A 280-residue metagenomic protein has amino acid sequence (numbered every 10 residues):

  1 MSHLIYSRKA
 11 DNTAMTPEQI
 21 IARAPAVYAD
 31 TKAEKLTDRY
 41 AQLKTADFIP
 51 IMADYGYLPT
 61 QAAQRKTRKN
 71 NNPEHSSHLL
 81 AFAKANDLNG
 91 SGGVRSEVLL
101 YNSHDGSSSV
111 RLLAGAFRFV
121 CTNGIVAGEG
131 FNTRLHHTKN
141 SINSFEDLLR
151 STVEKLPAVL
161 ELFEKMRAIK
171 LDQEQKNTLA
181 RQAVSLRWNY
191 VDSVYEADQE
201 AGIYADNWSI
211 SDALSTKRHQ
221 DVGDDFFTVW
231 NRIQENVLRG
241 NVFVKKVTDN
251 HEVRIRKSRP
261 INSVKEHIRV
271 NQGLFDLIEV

Functional and structural regions predicted by a protein language model:
M1-L43, D54, N71, L274-V280: Intrinsically disordered, low-complexity regulatory segments
M1-R8, N86-R95, S103-V280: Intrinsically disordered, low-complexity regions enriched in serine/threonine
Q42-R111, H267-R269, G273-L277: Amphipathic, interaction-prone secondary-structure segments
